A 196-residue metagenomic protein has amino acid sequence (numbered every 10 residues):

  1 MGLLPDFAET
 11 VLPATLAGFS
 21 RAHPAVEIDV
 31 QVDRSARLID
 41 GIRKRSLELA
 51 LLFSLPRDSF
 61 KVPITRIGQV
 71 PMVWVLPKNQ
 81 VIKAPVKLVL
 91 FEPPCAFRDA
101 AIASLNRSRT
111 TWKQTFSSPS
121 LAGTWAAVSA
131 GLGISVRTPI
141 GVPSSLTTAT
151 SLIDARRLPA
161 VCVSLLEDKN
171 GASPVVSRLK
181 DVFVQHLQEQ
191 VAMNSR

Functional and structural regions predicted by a protein language model:
M1-P56: Central regulatory/effector-binding core of bacterial HTH transcription factors
V11, I82, I153-R196: A late-sequence structural motif
E27-D33, T111-S120: Short beta-strand-to-loop elements that line the ligand-binding cleft of bilobed periplasmic-binding protein-like
D33, L47-F53, S117-P119, S135-V142: Short beta-strand and adjacent tight-turn residues that come in two discontinuous sequence segments and form the edges
I42-R43, A101, A126-G131: Hydrophobic residues within well-ordered alpha-helices
L47-L49, V62-T65, Q69-W74, Q80 (+2 more regions): Small-molecule pocket liners
S59-T65, A130-G171: Beta-alpha-beta core module
V86-S108: Secondary-structure junction motif
